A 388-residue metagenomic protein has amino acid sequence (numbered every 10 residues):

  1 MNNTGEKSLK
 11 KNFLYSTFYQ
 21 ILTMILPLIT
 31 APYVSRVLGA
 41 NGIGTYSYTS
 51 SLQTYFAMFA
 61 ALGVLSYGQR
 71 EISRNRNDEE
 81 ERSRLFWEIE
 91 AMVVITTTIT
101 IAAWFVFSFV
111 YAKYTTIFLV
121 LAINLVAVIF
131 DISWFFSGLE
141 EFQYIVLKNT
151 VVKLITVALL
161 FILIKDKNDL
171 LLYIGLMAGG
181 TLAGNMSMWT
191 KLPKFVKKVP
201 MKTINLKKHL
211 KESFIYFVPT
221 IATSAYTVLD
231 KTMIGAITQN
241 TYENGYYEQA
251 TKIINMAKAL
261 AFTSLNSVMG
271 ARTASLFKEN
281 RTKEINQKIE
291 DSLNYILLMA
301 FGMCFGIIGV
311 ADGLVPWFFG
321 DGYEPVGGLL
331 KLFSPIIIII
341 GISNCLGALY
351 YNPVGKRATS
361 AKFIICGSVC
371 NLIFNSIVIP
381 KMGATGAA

Functional and structural regions predicted by a protein language model:
M1-L9: Short, Lys/Arg-rich, polar N-terminal cytosolic tail immediately upstream of the first transmembrane signal-anchor
N12, S16, I43-G44, L85 (+7 more regions): Alpha-helical transmembrane segments and their helix-entry boundary regions
N12-P27, V152, L172-M188, L192 (+4 more regions): Transmembrane helical elements of multi-pass membrane transporters/channels
Y19, T23-P27, A31, S50-A57 (+11 more regions): Short runs within selected transmembrane alpha-helices of multi-pass transporters and secretion channels
I21, L28, M58-A61, W87-T116 (+4 more regions): Alpha-helical transmembrane segments of multi-pass membrane transport and lipid-handling proteins
A31-F56, L170, K208-E212, Y216 (+3 more regions): Interfacial/gating helices of multi-pass transporter permease domains
A31-P32, A60-N77, A250, I254-L293 (+1 more regions): Helix-loop junctions and terminal segments of transmembrane helices in multi-pass membrane transport/translocation
A91-A222, V228: Hydrophobic transmembrane helix module of multi-pass membrane transport proteins
